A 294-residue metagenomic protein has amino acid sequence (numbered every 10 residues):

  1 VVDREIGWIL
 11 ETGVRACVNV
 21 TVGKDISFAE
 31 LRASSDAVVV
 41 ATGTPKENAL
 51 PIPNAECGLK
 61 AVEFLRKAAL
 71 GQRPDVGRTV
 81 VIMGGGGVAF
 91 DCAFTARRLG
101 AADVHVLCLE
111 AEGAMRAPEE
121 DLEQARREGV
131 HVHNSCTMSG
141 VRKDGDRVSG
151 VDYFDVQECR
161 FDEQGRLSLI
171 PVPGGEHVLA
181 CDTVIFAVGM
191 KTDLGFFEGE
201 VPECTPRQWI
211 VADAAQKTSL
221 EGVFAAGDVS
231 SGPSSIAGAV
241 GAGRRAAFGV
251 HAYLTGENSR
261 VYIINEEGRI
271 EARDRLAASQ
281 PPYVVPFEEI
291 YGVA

Functional and structural regions predicted by a protein language model:
V1-T12, A16-V18, A93-G140, N258-A272: Rossmann-like dinucleotide-binding cores of NAD(P)H-dependent redox enzymes
V2, G7-T21, E47-L99, C204-S219: Glycine-rich dinucleotide-binding loop and its adjacent helix/turn
D3-P53, G140-D152, Q157-R160, T183-I185 (+2 more regions): Feature captures the FAD/FMN-dependent oxidoreductase FAD-binding
E56-G77, F161-P233: FAD-site-proximal beta/loop scaffold in flavoenzymes
G85, L109-A111, D228: Cofactor-binding loop segments of dinucleotide-utilizing enzymes, especially the Rossmann-like FAD- and NAD(P)+-binding
C92, A226-G256: A conserved FAD-binding loop/helix module that cradles the flavin
Q124-R127, T137-R147, C159, R245 (+1 more regions): Mid-to-C-terminal Rossmann-like scaffold of FAD/NAD(P)H-dependent oxidoreductases
